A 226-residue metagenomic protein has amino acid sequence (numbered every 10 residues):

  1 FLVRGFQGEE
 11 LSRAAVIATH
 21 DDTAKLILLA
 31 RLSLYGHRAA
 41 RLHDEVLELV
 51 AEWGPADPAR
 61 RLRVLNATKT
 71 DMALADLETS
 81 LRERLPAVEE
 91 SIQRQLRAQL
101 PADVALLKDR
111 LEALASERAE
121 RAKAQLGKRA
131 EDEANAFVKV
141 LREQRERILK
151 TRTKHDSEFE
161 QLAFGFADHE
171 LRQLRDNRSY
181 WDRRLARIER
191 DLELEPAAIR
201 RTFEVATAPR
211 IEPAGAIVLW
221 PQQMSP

Functional and structural regions predicted by a protein language model:
L2-P226: Charged, non-catalytic accessory extensions
